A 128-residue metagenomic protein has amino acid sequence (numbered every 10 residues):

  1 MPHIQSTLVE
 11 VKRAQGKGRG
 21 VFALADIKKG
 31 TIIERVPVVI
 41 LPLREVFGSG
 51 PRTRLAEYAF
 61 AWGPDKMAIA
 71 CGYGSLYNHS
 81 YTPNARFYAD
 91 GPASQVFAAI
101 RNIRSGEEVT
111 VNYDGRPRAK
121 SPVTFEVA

Functional and structural regions predicted by a protein language model:
M1-A128: Conserved catalytic SET/PR domain of SAM-dependent protein methyltransferases, capturing the structural core that binds
